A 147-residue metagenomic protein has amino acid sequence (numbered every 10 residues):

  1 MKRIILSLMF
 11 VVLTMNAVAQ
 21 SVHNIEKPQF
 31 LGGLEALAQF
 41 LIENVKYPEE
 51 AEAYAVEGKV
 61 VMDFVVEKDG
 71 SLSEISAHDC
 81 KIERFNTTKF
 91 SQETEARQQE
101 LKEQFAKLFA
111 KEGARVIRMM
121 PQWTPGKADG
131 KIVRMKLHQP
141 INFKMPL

Functional and structural regions predicted by a protein language model:
I4-S7, A17-L147: Charge-biased low-complexity segments
V11-V12: Repetitive helical segments and hydrophobic/amphipathic motifs
